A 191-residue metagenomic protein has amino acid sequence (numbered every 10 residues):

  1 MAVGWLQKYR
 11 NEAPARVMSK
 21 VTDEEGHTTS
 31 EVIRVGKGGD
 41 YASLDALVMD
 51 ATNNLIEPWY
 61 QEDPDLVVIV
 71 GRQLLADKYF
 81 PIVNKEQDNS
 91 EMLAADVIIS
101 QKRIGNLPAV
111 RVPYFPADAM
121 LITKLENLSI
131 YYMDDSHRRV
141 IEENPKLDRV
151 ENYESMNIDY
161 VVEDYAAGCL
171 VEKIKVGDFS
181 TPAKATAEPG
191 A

Functional and structural regions predicted by a protein language model:
M1-N54: Alpha-helical scaffold segments that mediate packing/assembly in large oligomeric complexes
A2, E24, R34-K37, I69 (+4 more regions): Intrinsically disordered, low-complexity segments enriched in small/polar residues
K8, S30, D40-S43, L75 (+3 more regions): Intrinsically disordered, low-complexity, compositionally biased regions/tails
N11, D23, Q73-D77, D164: Short, catalytically relevant binding-site loops at active-site mouths
E12-P14, K20, A76, E142-E143 (+1 more regions): General helical structural elements
G36-Y114: Long, positively charged binding patches that form subdomain-scale interaction surfaces for polyanionic ligands
P81-A191: Sequence/fold signature of self-assembling virion shell proteins
